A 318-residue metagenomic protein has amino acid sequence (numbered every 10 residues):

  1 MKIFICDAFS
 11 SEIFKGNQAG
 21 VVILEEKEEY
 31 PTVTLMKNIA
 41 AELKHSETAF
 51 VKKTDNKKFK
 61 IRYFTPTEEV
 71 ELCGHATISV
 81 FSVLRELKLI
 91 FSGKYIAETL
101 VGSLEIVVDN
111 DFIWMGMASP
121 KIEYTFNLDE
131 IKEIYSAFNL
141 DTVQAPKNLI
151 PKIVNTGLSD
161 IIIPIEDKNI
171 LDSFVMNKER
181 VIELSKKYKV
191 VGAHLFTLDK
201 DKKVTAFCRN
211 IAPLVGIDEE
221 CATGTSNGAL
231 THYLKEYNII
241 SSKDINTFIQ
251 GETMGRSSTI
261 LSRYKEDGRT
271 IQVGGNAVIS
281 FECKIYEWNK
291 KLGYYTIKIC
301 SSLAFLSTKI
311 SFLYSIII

Functional and structural regions predicted by a protein language model:
M1-L72, I78-S301, I318: Active-site proximal loop and beta-alpha junction motif in alpha/beta enzyme cores
Y295, L306, L313-S315: Short hydrophobic targeting helices and cationic amphipathic motifs that mediate membrane/organellar targeting
S301-S302, T308: N-terminal leader/targeting signatures
